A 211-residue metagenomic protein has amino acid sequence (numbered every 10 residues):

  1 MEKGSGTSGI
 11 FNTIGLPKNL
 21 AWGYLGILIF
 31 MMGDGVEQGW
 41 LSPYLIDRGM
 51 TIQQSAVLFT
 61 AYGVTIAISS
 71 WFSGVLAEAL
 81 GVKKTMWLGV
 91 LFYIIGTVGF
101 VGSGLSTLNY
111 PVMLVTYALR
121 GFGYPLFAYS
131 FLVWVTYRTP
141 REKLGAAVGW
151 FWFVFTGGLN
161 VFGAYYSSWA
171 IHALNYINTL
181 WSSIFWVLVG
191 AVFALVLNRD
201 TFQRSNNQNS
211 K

Functional and structural regions predicted by a protein language model:
I14-G63: Helix-loop boundary and gating motifs at the non-cytosolic
G63-W71, N160-V161: Residue-level signature of mid-helix packing/kink "hotspots" within the transmembrane helices of 12-pass Major
S69-V82, I171: Helix-to-loop junctions at the C-terminal end of transmembrane segments in multipass secondary transporters
L91-T107: C-terminal ends and interior cores of transmembrane alpha-helices in multi-pass membrane transporters/permeases
L126-T139: Intracellular juxtamembrane helix-capping segments at the cytosolic ends of symmetry-related transmembrane helices
G149-A164: Glycine-rich segments within core transmembrane alpha-helices of 12-TM secondary carriers
N178-L195: Symmetry-related core transmembrane helices of the 12-TM Major Facilitator Superfamily/SLC fold
